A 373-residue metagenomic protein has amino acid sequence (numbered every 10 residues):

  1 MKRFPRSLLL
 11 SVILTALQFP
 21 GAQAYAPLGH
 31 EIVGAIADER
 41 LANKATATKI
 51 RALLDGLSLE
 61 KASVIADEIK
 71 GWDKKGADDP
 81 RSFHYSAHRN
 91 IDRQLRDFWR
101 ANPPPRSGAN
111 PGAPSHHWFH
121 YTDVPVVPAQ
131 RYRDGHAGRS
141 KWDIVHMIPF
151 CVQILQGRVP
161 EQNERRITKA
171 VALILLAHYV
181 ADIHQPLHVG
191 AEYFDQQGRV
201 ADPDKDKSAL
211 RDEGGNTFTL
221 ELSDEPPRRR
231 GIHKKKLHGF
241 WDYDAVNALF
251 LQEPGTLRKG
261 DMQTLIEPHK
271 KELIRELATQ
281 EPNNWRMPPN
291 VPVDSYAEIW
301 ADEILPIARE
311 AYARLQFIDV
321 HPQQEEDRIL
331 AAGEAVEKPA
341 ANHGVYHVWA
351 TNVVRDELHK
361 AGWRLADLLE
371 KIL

Functional and structural regions predicted by a protein language model:
M1-R6: Positively charged n-region of N-terminal signal peptides that target proteins for export
S7-Q18: Bacterial N-terminal signal peptides
Q23-A177, P186-K371: N-terminal, motif-rich segments that launch catalysis or mediate targeting to/interaction with membranes, typified by
